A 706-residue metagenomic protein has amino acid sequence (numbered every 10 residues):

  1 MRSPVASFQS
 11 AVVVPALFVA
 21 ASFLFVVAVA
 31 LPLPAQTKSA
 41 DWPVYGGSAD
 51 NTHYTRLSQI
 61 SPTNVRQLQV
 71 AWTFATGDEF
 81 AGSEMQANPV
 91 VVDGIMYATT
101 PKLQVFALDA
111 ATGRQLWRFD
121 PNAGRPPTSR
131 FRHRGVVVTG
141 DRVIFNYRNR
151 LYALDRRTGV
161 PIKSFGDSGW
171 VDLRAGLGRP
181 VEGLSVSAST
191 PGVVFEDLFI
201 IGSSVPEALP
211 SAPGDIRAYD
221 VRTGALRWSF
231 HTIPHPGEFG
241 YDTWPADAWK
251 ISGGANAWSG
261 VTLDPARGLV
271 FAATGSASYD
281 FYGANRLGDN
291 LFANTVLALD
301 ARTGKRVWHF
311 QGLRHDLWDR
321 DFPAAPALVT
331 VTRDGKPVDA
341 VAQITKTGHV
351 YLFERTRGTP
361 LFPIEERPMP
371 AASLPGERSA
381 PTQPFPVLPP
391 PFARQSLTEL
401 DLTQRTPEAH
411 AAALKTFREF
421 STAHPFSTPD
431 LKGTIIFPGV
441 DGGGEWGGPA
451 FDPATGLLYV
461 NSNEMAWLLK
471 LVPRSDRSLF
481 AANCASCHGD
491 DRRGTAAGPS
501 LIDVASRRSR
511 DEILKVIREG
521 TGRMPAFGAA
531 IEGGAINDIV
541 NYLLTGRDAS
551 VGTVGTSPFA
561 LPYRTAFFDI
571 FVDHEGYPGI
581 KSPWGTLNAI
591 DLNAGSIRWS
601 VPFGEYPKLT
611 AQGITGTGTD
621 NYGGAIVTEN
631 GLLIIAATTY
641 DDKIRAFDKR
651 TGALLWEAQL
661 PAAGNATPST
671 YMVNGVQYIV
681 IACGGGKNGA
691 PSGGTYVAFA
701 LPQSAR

Functional and structural regions predicted by a protein language model:
S10: Cationic, low-complexity basic patches in intrinsically disordered or flexible, solvent-exposed regions
V13-P32: Bacterial N-terminal signal peptides
Q36-E79, V91: Mature N-terminal segment immediately following signal peptide/propeptide cleavage in secreted/periplasmic
W42-G46, G82-Q104, T128-L151, L184-P210 (+10 more regions): Repeat-blade elements of multi-bladed beta-propeller folds
S48, A393-S396, L400-L414, R418 (+7 more regions): Periplasmic c-type cytochrome electron-transfer domains
N64-G77, V105-P126, L151-G183, D215-I251 (+10 more regions): Extracytoplasmic/lumenal domain signature
S187, L269, S478-V554, A682-C683: Extracytoplasmic electron-transfer domains, predominantly the class I c-type cytochrome c fold
A218-V221, A225-L226, K250-Y279, A301 (+5 more regions): Extended catalytic-interface subdomain
